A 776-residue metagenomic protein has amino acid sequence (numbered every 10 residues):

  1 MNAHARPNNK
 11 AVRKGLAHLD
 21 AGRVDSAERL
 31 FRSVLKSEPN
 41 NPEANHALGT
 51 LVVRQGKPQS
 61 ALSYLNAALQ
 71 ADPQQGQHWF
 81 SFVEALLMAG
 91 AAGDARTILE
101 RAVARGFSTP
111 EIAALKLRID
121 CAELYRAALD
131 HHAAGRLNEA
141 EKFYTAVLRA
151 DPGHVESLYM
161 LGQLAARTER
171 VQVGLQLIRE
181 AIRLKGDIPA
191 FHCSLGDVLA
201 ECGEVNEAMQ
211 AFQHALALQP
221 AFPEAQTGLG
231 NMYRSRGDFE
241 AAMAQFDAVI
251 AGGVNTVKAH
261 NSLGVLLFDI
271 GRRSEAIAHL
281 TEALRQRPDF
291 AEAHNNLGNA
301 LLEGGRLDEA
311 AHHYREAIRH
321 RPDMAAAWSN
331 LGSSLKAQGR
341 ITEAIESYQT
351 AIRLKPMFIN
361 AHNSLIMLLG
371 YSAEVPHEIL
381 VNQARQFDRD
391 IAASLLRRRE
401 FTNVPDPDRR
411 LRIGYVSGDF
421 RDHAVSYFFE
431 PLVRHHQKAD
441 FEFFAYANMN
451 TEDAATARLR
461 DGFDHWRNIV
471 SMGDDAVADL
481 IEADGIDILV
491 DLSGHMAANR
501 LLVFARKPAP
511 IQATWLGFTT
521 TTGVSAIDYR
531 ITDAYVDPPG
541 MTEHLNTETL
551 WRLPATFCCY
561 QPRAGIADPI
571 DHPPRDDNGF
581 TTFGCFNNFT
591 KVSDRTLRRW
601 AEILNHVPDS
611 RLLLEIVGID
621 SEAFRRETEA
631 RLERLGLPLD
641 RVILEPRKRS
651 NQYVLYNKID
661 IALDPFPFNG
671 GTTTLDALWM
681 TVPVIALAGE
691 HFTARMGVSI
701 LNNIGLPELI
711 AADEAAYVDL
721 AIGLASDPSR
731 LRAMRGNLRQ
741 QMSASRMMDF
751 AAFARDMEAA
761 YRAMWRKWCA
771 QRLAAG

Functional and structural regions predicted by a protein language model:
M1-F580, R598, A630-L637, R649-I661 (+5 more regions): Alpha-helical solenoid repeat scaffolds of the TPR/TPR-like class and their adjacent stem/linker regions that mediate
V416, F586-N587, E615: Short hydrophobic "strand-cap" motifs at the C-terminus of beta-strands
A447-T451, R611-R626: Glycosyltransferase donor-sugar binding loop
G584-R595: Substrate-binding clefts and catalytic carboxylate motifs of secreted carbohydrate-active enzymes
N605-I616, S743-A744: Glycine-rich loop-to-alpha-helix module at the N-terminal edge of alpha/beta enzyme cores
L663, A677: Donor-sugar nucleotide-binding helix/loop cap in glycosyltransferases
P665-P667: A short structural motif in glycosyltransferase catalytic domains
